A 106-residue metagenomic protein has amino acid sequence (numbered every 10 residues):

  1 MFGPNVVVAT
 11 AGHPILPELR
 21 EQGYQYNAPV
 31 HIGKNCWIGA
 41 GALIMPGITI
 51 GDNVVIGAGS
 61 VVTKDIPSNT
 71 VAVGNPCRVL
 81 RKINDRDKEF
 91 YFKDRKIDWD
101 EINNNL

Functional and structural regions predicted by a protein language model:
M1-I48, I83-N84: Flexible, glycine/small-residue-enriched loop-and-beta-strand segment within the central core of proteins
V6, H13, T49, S60-V61 (+2 more regions): Flexible glycine-rich beta->alpha loop in the catalytic core of nucleotide-sugar glycosyltransferases
R20, P67-S68, V73-P76: Acidic, glycine-centered active-site loop in nucleotide-sugar glycosyltransferases
K34, D52-N53, S68-N69: Short acidic capping loops at alpha-helix termini that bridge into adjacent secondary structure
W37, V55, V71-V73: Short-chain dehydrogenase/reductase
A40-K64: Beta-rich strand-turn-strand
N75-L106: Terminal amphipathic alpha-helical/low-complexity segments used for targeting or macromolecular assembly
